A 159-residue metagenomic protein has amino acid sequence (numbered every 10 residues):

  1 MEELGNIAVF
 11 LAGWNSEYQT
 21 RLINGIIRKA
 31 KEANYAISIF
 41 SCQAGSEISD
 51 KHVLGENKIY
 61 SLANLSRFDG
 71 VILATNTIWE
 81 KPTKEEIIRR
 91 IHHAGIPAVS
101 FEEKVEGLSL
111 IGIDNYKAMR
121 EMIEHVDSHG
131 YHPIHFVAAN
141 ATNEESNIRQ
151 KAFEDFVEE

Functional and structural regions predicted by a protein language model:
M1-I48, G55-I72, T77-E159: Bacterial carbohydrate/catabolite-sensing allosteric modules
